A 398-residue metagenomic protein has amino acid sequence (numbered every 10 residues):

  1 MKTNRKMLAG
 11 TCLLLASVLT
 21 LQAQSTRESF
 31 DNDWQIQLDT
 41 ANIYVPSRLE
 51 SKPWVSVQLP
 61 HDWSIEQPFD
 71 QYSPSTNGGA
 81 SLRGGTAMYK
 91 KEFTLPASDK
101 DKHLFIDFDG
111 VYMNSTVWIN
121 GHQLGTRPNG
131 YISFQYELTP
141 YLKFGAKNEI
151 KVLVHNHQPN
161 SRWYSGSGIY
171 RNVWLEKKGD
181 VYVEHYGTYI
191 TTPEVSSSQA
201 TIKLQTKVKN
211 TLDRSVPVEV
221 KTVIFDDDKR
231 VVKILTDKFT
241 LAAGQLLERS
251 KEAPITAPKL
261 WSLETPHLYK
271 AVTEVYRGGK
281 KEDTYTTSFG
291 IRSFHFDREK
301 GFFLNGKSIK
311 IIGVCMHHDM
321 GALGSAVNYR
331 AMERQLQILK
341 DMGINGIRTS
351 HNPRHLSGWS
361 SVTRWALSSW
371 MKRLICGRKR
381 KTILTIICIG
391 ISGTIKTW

Functional and structural regions predicted by a protein language model:
M1-T26: Bacterial Sec-dependent N-terminal signal peptides
A23-S75, E149-H155: Accessory carbohydrate-binding/adhesion or oligomerization-edge regions at the termini of glycan-active proteins
E28, L38-T40, G79, G84-Y186 (+4 more regions): Accessory beta-strand-rich segments of carbohydrate-active enzymes
T86, G145, Q199, A242-L246: Solvent-exposed, conformationally flexible loop/turn segments
Y89-K91, I132-Y136, D237, Q245-A253: Short strand-edge motifs at loop-to-beta-strand transitions and within beta-strands of extracellular beta-rich domains
M113, Y131-L138, F144, Q158 (+3 more regions): Active-site mouth of glycoside hydrolases
I119, Q199-T240, R249-K251: Beta-strand-rich binding/interaction modules
V152, T222, A271-T273: Hydrophobic/tyrosine-rich beta-strand signature of extracellular beta-sandwich/beta-rich modules, prominently
